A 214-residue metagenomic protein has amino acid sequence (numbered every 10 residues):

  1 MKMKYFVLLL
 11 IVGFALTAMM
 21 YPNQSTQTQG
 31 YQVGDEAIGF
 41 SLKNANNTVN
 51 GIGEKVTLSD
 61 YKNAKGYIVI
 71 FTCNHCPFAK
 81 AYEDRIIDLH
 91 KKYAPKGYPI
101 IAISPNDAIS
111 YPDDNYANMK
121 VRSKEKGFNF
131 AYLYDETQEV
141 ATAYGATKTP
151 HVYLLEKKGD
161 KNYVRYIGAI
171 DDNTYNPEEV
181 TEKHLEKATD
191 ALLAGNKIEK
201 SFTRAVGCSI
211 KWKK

Functional and structural regions predicted by a protein language model:
M1-Y5: Positively charged n-region of N-terminal signal peptides that target proteins for export
L8-A18: Bacterial N-terminal signal peptides
T17-S41: N-proximal helix/coil linker or "cap" segments that precede and/or mark the start of modular domains
S41-Y67: A short beta-strand-turn-helix
T57-K80, T189: Short active-site neighborhood of thiol/selenol oxidoreductases, capturing the structured segment around
K80-E125, E136-A143: Structural microenvironment flanking redox-active thiols in thiol-disulfide oxidoreductases
K120-E156, D160-V164: Short, internal strand/loop/helix patches that form the active-site neighborhood or redox-interaction surface
L154-K214: Thiol-/selenol-based redox modules, centered on thioredoxin-like and closely related oxidoreductase domains
